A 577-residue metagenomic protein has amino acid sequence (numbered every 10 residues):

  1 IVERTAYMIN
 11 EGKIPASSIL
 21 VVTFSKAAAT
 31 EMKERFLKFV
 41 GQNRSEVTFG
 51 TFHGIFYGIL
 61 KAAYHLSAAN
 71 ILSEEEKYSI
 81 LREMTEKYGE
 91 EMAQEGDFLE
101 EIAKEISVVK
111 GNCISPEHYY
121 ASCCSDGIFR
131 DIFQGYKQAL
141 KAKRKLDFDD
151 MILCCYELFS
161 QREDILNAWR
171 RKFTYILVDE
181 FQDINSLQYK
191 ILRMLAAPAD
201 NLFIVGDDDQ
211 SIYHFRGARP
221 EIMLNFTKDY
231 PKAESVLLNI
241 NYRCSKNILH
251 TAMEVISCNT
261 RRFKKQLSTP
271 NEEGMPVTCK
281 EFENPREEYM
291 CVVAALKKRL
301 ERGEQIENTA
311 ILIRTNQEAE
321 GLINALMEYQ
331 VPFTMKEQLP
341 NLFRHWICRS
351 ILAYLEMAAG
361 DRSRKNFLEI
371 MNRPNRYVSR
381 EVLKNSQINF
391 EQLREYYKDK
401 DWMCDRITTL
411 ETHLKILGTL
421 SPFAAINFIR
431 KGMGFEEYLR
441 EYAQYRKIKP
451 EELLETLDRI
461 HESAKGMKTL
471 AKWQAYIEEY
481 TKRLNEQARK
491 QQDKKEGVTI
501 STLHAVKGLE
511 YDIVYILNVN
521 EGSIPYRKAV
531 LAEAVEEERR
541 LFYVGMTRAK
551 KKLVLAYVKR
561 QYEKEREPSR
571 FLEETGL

Functional and structural regions predicted by a protein language model:
I1, T5, K232-E234, N239-P332 (+1 more regions): Helicase P-loop NTPase motor core
I1-N70, N167, H250-M253, T547: P-loop NTPase Walker
L20, A28, T48, C123-N225 (+2 more regions): Conserved helicase NTPase motor core
R44-E46, Y64-D150, F173, N241: ATP-hydrolysis module of ASCE/P-loop NTPase motor domains, specifically the Walker B Asp-Glu catalytic pair
T48-F56, L177-E180, V205, T315 (+4 more regions): Conserved helicase core region in the C-terminal RecA-like lobe
E273-M275, G303-A425: ATPase/helicase motor core of nucleic-acid motors
D399-A505, Y526: Accessory C-terminal helicase-associated subdomains
R560-L577: Helicase C-terminal subdomain and adjacent C-terminal extension
